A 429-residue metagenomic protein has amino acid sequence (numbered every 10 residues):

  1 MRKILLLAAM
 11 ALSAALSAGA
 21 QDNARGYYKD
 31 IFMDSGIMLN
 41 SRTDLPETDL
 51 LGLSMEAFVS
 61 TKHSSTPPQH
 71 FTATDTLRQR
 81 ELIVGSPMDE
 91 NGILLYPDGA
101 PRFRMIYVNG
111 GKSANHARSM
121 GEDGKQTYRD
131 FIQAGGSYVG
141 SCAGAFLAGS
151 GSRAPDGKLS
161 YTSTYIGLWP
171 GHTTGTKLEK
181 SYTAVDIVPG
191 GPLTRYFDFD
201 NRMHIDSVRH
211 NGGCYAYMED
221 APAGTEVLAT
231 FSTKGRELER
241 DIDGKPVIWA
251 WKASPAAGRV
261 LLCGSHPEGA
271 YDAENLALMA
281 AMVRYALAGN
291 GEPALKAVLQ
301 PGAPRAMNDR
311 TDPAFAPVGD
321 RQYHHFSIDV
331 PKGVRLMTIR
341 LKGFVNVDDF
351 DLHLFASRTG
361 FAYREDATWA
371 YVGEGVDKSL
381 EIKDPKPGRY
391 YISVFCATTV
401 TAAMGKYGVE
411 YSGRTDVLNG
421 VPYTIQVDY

Functional and structural regions predicted by a protein language model:
M1-I4: Positively charged n-region of N-terminal signal peptides that target proteins for export
L7-A14: Bacterial N-terminal signal peptides
Q21-Y27, R129, G157, Y165 (+5 more regions): Extracellular ligand-binding/catalytic regions of CAZymes and related secreted enzymes and adhesion modules
R25-K29, G36-L159: Helical hinge/lid and interdomain linker segments adjacent to catalytic or ligand-binding clefts that mediate domain
Q133, G149-R202: Class I SAM-dependent methyltransferase SAM-binding "motif I" and its flanking Rossmann-like core
V185-A256, E268-Y271: Catalytic beta-strand/loop cores that center a nucleophilic Ser/Cys/Thr and support acyl-enzyme chemistry
F315-D366, P385-R389: Acidic, Ser/Thr/Pro-rich low-complexity intrinsically disordered segments
L352-N419: Noncatalytic accessory or regulatory domains flanking protease catalytic cores in secreted, cell-surface, and selected
